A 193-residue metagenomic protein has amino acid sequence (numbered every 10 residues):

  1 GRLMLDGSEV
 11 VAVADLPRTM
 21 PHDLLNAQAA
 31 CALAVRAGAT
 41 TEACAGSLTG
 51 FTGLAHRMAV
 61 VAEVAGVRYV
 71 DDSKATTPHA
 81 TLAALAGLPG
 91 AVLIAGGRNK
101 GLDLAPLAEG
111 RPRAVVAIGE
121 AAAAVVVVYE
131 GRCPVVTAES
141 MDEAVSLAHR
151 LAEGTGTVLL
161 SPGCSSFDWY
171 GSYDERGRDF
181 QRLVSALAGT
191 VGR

Functional and structural regions predicted by a protein language model:
G1-G7: Short polybasic amphipathic segments
A12-P112, V127: Nucleotide phosphate-binding/pyrophosphate-handling subdomain across enzymes that bind or process nucleotide phosphates
A29, G156-L159: Short SAM/SAH-binding signature in class I
G97-K100, A121, L159, G163-F167: Short glycine-rich anion-binding loops that position phosphate/pyrophosphate groups of nucleotides and phosphorylated
L102-G156, V191-R193: C-terminal helical cap/extension that packs against the catalytic core of soluble nucleotide-cofactor enzymes
Y170-Y173: Short, solvent-exposed loop/turn segments at secondary-structure boundaries
L183-R193: Short, flexible loop segments at boundaries between secondary-structure elements
